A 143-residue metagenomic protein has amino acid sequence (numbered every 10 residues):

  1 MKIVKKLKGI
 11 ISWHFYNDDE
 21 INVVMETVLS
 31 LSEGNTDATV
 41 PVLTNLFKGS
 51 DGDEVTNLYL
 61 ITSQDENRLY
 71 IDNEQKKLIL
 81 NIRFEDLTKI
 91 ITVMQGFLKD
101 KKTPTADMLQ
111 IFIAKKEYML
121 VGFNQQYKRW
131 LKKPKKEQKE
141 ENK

Functional and structural regions predicted by a protein language model:
M1-K143: Positively charged, low-complexity terminal tracts and the immediately adjacent first secondary-structure elements
